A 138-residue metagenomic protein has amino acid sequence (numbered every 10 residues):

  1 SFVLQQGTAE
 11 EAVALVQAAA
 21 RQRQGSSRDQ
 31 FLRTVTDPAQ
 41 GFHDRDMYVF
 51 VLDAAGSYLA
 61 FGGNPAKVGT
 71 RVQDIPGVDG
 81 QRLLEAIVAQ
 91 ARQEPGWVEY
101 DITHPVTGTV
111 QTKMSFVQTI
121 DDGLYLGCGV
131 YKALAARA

Functional and structural regions predicted by a protein language model:
S1-A138: N-terminal membrane-sensor/transducer module of prokaryotic signaling receptors
